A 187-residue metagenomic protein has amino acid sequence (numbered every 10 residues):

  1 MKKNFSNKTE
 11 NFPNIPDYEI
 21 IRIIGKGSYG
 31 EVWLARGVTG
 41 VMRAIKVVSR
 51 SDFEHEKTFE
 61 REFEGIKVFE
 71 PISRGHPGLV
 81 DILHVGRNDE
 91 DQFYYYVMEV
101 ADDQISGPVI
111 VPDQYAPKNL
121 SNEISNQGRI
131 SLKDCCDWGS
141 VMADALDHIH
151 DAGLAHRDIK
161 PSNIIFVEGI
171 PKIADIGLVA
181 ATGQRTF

Functional and structural regions predicted by a protein language model:
E31: Conserved N-lobe ATP-binding subsite of Hanks-type protein kinase domains, especially the beta3 VAIK lysine
K46-S51: Conserved beta3-strand ATP-binding lysine motif
D52-S73: AlphaC helix of the eukaryotic protein kinase fold
D81-Y94, D102-D103: Short beta-strand micro-motifs within the conserved protein kinase catalytic domain, predominantly in the N-lobe
S106-I130: AlphaC helix of the protein kinase catalytic domain
W138-G139: Activation segment signature within eukaryotic-like protein kinase domains
M142-L154: Protein kinase catalytic-loop region centered on the HRD/HxD motif
